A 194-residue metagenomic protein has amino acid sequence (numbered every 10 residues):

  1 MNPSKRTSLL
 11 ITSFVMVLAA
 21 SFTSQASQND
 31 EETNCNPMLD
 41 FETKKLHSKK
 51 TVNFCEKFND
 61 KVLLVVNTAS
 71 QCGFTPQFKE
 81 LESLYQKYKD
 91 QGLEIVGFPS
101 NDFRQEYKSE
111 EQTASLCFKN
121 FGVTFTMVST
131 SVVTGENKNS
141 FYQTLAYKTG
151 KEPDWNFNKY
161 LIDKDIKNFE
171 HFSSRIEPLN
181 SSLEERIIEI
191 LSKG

Functional and structural regions predicted by a protein language model:
N2-I11: Bacterial N-terminal signal peptides that target proteins for export
I11-A19: A structural signal for the main folded, soluble domain(s) of proteins
L18-F41, F58: N-proximal helix/coil linker or "cap" segments that precede and/or mark the start of modular domains
F41-V62, S83-Y88: A short beta-strand-turn-helix
N59-L63, K89-E94, F121-T126, N156-F157 (+1 more regions): Loop/turn elements at helix/coil->beta-strand transitions in domains of secreted/extracellular proteins
N67-Q71: Amphipathic alpha-helical repeat scaffolds
F74-K138: Structural microenvironment flanking redox-active thiols in thiol-disulfide oxidoreductases
S140-Q143, Y147-G194: Thiol-/selenol-based redox modules, centered on thioredoxin-like and closely related oxidoreductase domains
